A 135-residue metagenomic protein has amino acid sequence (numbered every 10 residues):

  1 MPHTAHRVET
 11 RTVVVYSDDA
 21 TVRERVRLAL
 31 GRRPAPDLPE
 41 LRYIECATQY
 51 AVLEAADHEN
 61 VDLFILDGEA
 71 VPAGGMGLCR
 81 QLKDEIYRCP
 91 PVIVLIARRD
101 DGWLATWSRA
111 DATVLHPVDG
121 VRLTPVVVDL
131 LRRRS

Functional and structural regions predicted by a protein language model:
T10-G31, F64: Conserved acidic segment of CheY-like receiver
R25, V118-V127: C-terminal output helix
L38-A47: Short hydrophobic/Thr-rich beta-strand motif most characteristic of the beta2 strand and flanking loop of CheY-like
C46-L63: Acidic, metal-coordinating helix/loop segments flanking the phosphotransfer/catalytic sites of two-component signaling
D62-K83: Conserved phosphotransfer microenvironments
L63, D111-V114, G120: Conserved phosphoryl-transfer motifs of two-component systems
I86-P91: His-Asp phosphorelay/catalytic-motif detector in bacterial-type signaling
A97-V114: Alpha4 helix (beta4-alpha4-beta5 surface) of REC/receiver domains from two-component response regulators
